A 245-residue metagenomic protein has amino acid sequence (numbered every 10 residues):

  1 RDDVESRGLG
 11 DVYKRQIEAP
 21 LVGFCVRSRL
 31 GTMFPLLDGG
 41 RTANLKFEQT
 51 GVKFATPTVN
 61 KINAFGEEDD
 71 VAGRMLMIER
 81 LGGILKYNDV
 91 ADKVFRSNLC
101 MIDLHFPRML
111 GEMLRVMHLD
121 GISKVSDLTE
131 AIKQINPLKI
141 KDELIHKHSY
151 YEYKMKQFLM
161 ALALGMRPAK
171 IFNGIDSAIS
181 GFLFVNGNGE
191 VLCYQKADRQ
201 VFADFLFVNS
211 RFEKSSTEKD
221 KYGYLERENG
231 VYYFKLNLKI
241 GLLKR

Functional and structural regions predicted by a protein language model:
D2, L21-F24, L45-K46: Generic ordered-secondary-structure signal
D2-L9, Y13: Single conserved hydrophobic/aromatic residue that forms the stacking wall/gate of nucleotide- or nucleobase-binding
R7, V22-S28: Conserved catalytic cores of phosphodiester-cleaving nucleases, focusing on short active-site segments
V12-Y13, C25, C100, C193: Generic recognition of cysteine residues
Q16, V26-S28, L36-A64, S210-R245: Compact beta-rich and alpha/beta scaffold cores in large eukaryotic transport/transcription complexes and associated
E18-A19, R29-V185: Acidic, metal/cofactor-coordinating or nucleic-acid-engaging core segments within structured domains
H146-R245: Extended, amphipathic alpha-helical scaffolds
